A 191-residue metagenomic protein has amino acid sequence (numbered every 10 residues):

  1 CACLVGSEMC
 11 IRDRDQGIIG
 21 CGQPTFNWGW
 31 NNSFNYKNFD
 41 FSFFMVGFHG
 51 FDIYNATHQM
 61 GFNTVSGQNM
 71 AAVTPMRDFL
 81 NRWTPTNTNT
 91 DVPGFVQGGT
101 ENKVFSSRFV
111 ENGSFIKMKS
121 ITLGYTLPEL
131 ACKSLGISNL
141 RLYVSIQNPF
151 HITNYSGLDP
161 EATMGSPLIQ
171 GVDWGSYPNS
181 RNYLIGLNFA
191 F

Functional and structural regions predicted by a protein language model:
C1-G6, C10-I11: Single conserved hydrophobic/aromatic residue that forms the stacking wall/gate of nucleotide- or nucleobase-binding
F26, K37-F39, S114, G136-L140 (+1 more regions): Outer-envelope beta-barrel architecture signal
G29-N31, S120-G124, L184-G186: Membrane-embedded beta-strand positions in outer-membrane beta-barrel channels/transporters
N35, V46-F48, S145-P149, A190: Outer-membrane beta-barrel pore domains and translocons
N38-F41, L130-A131: Repeated loop/turn-to-beta-strand initiation elements of outer-membrane beta-barrel proteins
F43, L142-V144, L187: Membrane-embedded beta-strand positions of outer-membrane beta-barrel proteins
F48-R141: Extracytoplasmic gating/loop element in the C-terminal half of outer-membrane beta-barrel translocons and assembly
S66, A72, R77-L80, T86 (+1 more regions): C-terminal beta-signal and terminal closure region of outer-membrane beta-barrel proteins
